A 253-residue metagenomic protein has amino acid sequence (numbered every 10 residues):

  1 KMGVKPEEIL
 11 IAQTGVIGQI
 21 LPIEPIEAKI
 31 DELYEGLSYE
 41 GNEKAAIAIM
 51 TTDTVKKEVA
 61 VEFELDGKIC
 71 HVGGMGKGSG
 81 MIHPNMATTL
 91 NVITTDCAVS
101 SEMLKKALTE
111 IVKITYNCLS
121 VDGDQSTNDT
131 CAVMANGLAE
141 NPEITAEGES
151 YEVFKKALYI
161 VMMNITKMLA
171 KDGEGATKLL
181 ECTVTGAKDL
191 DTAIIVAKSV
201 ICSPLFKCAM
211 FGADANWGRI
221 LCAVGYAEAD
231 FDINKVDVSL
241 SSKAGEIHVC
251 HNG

Functional and structural regions predicted by a protein language model:
K1-G253: A structural signal for small-residue-enriched, beta-sheet-centric alpha/beta enzyme cores and oligomeric scaffold folds
